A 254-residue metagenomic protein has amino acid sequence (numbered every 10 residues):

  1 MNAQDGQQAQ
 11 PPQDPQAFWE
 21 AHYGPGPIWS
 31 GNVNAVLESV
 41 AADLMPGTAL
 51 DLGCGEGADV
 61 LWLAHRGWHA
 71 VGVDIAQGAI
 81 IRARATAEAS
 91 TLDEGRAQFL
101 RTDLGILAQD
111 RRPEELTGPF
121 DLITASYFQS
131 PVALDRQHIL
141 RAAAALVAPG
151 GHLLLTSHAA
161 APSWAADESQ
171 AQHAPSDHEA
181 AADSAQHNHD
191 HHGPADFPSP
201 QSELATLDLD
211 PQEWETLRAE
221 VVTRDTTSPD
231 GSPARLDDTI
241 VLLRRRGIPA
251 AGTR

Functional and structural regions predicted by a protein language model:
M1-L44: Conserved class I S-adenosyl-L-methionine
H69-D74: Conserved SAM-binding motif I beta-strand of class I
A76-G78: Conserved SAM/SAH-binding beta-strand->alpha-helix loop
L92-I106: Conserved SAM-binding strand-loop segment of SAM-dependent methyltransferases
D110-L122: A short acidic, Gly/Pro-enriched loop at the edge of an enzyme's catalytic core that lines a small-molecule cofactor
S130-A143: A short, conserved alpha-helix within the catalytic core of class I
G150-H158: Conserved beta-strand signature within the Rossmann-like core of class I S-adenosyl-L-methionine
G193-A219: Short alpha-helix
